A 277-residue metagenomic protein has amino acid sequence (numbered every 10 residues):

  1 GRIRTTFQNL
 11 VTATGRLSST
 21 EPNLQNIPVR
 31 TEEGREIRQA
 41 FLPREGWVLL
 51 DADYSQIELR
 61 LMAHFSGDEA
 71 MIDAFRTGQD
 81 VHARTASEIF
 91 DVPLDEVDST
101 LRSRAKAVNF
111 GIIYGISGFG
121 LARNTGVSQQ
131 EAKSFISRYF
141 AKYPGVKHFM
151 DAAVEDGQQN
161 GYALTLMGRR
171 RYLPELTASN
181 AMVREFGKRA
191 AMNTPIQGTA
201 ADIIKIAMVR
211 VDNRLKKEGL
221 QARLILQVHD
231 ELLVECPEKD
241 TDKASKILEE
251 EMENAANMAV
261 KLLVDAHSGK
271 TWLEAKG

Functional and structural regions predicted by a protein language model:
G1-G277: Conserved catalytic core of nucleotide polymerization and phosphodiester-bond processing enzymes
